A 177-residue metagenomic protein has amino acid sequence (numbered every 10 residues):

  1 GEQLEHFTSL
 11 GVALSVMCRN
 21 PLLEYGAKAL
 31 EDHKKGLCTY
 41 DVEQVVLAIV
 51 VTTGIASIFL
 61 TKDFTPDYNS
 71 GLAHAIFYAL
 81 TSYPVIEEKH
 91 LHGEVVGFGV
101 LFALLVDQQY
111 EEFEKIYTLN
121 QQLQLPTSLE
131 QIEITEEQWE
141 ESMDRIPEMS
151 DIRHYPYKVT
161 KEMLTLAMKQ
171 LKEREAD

Functional and structural regions predicted by a protein language model:
Q3-L119: Active-site segments that bind and position negatively charged phosphate/pyrophosphate groups
Q109-D177: C-terminal charged capping/lid subdomain of soluble metabolic enzymes
